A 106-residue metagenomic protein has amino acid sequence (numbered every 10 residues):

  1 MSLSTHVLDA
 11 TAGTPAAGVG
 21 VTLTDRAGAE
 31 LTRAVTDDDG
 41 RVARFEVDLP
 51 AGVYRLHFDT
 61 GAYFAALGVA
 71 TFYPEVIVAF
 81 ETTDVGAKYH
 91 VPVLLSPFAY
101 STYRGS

Functional and structural regions predicted by a protein language model:
M1-D84, K88-P92: Beta-strand-dominated extracellular/periplasmic modules and repeats in secreted or surface-exposed proteins
G86-S106: Compositionally biased low-complexity segments at domain edges in trafficked proteins and select soluble regulators
